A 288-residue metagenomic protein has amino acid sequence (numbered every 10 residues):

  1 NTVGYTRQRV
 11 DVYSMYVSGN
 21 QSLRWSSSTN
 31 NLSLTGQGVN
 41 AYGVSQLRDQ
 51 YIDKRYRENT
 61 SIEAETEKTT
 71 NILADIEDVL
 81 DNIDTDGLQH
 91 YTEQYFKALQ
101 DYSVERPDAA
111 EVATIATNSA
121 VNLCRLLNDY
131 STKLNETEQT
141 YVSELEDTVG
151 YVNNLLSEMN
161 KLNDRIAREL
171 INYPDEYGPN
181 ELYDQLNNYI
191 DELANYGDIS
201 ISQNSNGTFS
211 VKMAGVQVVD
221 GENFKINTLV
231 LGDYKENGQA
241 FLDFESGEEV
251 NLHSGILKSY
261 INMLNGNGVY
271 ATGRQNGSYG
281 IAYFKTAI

Functional and structural regions predicted by a protein language model:
N1-I288: Structural signature of extracellular appendage/secretion-system components
